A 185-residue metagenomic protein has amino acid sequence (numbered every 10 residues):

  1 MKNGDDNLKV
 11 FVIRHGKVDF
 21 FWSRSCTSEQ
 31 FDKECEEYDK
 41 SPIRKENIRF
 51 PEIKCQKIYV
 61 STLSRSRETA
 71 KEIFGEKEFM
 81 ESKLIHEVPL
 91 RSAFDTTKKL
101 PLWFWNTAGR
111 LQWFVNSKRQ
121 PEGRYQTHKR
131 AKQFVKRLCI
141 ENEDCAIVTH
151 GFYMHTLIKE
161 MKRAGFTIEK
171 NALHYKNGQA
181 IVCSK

Functional and structural regions predicted by a protein language model:
K2-L8, F20, R24, K132-K185: Active-site-adjacent alpha-helix immediately C-terminal to a catalytic or transition-state-stabilizing loop
K2-L84, P101-K132, K176-Q179, S184: Active-site-proximal alpha-helix that buttresses catalytic centers in soluble enzyme cores
C26-E29, K71, K83, S92 (+3 more regions): A generic "cationic amphipathic patch" detector
S28, T96-L100, R163: Residues in and immediately flanking transmembrane alpha helices
L63, I85-E87, M161-F166: Proteins with a high burden of low-complexity, intrinsically disordered sequence enriched in S/T/G/P/A and R, requiring
L84-K99: Signature for phosphate-centric chemistry
